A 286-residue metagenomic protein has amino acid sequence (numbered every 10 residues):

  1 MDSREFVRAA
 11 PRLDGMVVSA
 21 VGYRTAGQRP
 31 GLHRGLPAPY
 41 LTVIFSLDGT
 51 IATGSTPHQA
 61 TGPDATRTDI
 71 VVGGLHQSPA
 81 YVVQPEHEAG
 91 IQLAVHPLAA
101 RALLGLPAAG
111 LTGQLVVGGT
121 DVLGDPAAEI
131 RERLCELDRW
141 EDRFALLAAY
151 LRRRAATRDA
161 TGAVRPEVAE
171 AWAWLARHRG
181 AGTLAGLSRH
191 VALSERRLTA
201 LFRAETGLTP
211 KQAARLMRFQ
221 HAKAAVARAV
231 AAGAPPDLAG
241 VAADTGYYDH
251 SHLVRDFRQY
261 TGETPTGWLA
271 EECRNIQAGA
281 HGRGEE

Functional and structural regions predicted by a protein language model:
M1-E195, E205-P210, A224-Y248, T264-E286: Alpha-helical bundle regulatory/interaction domains
F202, A214, F257-R258, L269: DNA major-groove recognition helix of helix-turn-helix
